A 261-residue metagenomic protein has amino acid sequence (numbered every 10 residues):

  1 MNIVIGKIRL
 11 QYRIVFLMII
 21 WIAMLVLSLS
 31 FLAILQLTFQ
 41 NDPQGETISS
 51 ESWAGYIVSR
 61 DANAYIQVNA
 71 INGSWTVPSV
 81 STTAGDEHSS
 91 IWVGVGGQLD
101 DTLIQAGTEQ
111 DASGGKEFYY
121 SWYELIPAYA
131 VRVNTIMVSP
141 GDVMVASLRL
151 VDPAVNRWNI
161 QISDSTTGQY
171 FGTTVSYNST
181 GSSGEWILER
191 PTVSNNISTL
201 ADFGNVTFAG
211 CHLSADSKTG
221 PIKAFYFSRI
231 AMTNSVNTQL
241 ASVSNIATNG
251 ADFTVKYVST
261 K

Functional and structural regions predicted by a protein language model:
M1-T38: Secretory targeting signatures
I34-K261: Exposed, interaction-prone regions of secreted/extracellular proteins
